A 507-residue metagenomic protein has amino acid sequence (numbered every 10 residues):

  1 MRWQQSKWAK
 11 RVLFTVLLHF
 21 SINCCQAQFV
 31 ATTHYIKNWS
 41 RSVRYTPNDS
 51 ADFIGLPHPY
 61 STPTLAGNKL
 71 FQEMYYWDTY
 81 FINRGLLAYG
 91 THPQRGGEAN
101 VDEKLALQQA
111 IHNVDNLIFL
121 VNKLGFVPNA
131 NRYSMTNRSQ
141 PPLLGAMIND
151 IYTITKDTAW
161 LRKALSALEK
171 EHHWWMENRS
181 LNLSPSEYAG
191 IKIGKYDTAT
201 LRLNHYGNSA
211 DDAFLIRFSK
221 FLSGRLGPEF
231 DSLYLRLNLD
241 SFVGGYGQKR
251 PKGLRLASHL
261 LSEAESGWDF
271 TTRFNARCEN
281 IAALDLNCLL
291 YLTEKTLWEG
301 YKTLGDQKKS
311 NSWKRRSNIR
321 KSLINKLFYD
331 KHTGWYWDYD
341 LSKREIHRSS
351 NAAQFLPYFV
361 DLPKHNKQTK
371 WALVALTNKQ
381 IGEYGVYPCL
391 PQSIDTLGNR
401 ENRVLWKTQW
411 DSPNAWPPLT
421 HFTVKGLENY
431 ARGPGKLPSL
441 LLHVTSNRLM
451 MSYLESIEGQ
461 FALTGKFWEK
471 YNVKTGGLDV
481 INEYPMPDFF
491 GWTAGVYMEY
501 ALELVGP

Functional and structural regions predicted by a protein language model:
M1-A27: Bacterial Sec-dependent N-terminal signal peptides
Q28-E73, H112-N131, P185-I281, S322-A415 (+1 more regions): Extended glycan-interaction surfaces of carbohydrate-active proteins
T32, R95-L117, D157-M176, T293 (+4 more regions): Extended, well-ordered alpha-helical scaffold segments
Y76-L117, A353-H365, T420-R432: Alpha-helical support elements that line or immediately flank enzyme active sites and cofactor-binding pockets
T79-Y80, L87-T91, L144, S166-E169 (+3 more regions): Extended, hydrophobic/aromatic-rich amphipathic alpha-helical segments that build helical scaffolds
G85, M147, T293, G300 (+3 more regions): Core register positions within helices of long alpha-helical scaffolds
L120-A164: Aromatic/His-enriched, Gly/Pro-containing loop or helix-boundary segments that lie immediately adjacent to catalytic
R277-L304, Q409-R432: Long, repeat-rich segments with strong aromatic
